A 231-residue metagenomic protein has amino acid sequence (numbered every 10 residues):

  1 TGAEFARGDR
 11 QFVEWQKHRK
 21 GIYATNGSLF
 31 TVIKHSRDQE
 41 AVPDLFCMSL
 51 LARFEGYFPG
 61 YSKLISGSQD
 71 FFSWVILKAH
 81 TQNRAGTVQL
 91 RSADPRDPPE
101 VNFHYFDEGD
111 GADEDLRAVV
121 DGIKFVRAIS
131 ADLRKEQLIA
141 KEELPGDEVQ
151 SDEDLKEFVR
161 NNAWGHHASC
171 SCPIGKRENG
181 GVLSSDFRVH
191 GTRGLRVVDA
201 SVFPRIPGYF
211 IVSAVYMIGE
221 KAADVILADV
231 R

Functional and structural regions predicted by a protein language model:
T1, W74-L133, K156-R231: C-terminal structured subdomain/cap of oxidoreductase catalytic cores
T1-Q69, A128-I129, L133-I139, F158-R160 (+2 more regions): Mid-to-C-terminal "cap/lid" subdomains and adjacent gly/pro-rich loops that border and regulate access to redox
E136-E148: Short, glycine/acidic-rich hinge or "gate" loops at secondary-structure transitions that mediate conformational
